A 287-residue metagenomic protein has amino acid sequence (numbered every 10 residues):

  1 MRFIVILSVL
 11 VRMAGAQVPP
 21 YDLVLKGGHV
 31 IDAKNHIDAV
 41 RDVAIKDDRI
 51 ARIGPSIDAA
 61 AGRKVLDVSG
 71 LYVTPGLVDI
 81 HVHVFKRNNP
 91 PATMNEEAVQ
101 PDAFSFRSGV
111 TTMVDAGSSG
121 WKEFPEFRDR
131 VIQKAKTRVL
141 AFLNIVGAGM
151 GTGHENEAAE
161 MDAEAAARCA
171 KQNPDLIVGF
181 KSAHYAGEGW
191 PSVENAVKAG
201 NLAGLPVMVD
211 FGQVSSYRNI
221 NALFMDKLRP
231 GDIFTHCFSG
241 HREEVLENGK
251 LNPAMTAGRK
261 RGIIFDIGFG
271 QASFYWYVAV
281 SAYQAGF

Functional and structural regions predicted by a protein language model:
R2-R12: Bacterial N-terminal signal peptides
A14-A16: Boundary at the C-terminal end of the N-terminal hydrophobic targeting segment
V18-L23, V30-G76: Histidine-rich, glycine-flanked metal-binding segment
R63, D67-Q133: Metal-associated gating/positioning segment near the N- to mid-region
Q100-R128, A135-G151, N173-E188, G204-M208 (+2 more regions): Divalent metal-dependent hydrolysis catalytic cores, especially in the metallo-beta-lactamase
R128-A135, A167-D175, F224-R229, T256-G258 (+1 more regions): Acidic (Asp/Glu)-rich catalytic clusters
K181-K250, F269-S273: Divalent metal-binding pocket/active-site signature
S239-F287: Active-site-adjacent C-terminal substructures of enzyme catalytic domains
